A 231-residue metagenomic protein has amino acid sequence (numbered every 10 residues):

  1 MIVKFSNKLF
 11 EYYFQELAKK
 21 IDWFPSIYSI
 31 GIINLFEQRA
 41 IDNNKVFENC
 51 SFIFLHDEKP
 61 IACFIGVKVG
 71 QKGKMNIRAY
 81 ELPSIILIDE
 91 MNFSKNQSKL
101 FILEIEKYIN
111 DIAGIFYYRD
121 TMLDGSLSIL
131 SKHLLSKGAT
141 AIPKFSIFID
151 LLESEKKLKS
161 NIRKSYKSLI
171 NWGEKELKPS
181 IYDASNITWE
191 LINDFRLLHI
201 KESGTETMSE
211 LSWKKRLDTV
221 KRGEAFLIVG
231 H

Functional and structural regions predicted by a protein language model:
I2-D57, I61-G73, T121-H231: A conserved beta-strand-loop-helix scaffold within acyl/acetyltransferase catalytic domains
Q71-A139: Acyl-donor binding region in acyl/amide transferases
